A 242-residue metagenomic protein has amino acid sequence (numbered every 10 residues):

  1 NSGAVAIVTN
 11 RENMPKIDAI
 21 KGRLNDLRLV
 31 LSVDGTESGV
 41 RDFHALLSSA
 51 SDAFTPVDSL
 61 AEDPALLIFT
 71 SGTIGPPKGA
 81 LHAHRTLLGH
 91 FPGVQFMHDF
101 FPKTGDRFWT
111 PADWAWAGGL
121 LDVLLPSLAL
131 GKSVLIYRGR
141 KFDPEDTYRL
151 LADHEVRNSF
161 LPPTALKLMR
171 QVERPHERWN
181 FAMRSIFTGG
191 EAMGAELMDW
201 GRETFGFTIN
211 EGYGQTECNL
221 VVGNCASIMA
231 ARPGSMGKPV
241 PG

Functional and structural regions predicted by a protein language model:
N1-A45: Structural core segment of the AMP-binding/adenylate-forming
N1-V8, N13, K78-L81, T110 (+2 more regions): Short beta-strand->loop structural element characteristic of the AMP-binding/adenylate-forming
I7, L46-L47, T70, L87 (+1 more regions): Adenylate-forming
I7, P64, T70-T73, F108 (+5 more regions): Conserved S/T- and glycine-rich ATP-binding loop of Class I adenylate-forming
S32, S38, S48-F69, P76 (+1 more regions): Conserved pre-ATP/AMP-binding loop-to-beta segment of ANL
A65-G89: Conserved AMP-binding A3 loop
L88-T110, A115-R157, L168-V172: Conserved AMP-binding/adenylation subdomain of ANL enzymes
A129-K132, V156-L161, R170-R232: Gly/Ser/Thr-rich phosphate-binding loop
